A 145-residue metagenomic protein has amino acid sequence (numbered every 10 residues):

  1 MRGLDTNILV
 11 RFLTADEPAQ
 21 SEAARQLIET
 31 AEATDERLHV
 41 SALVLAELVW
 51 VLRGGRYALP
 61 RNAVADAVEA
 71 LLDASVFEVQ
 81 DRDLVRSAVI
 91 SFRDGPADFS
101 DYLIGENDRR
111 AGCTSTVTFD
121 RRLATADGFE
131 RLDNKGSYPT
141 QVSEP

Functional and structural regions predicted by a protein language model:
M1-V40, R56-N62, K135-P145: Short, well-structured N-terminal submotif of metal-dependent ribonuclease cores
L4, H39-V40, V79, F99 (+1 more regions): Short beta-strand scaffold positions
L9, L45, L123-A124: A generic structural signal for short hydrophobic patches within well-formed alpha-helices
V40-V44, D81-L84: Short, conserved alpha-helical segments within structured domains
L45-E47, R56-L72, V76: Glycine/small-residue-rich phosphate/adenosyl-binding loop
S75-S115: Active-site neighborhoods of divalent-metal-dependent phosphate/nucleic-acid chemistry enzymes
G105-P145: Acidic, PIN/NYN-like endoribonuclease modules and their adjacent C-terminal/linker elements
